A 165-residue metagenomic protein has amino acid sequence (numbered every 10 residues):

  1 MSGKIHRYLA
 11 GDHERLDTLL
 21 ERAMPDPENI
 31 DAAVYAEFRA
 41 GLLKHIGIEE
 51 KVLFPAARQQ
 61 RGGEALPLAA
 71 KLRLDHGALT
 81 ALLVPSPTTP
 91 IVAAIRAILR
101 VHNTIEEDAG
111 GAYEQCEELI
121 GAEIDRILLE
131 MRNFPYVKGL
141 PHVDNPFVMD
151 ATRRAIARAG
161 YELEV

Functional and structural regions predicted by a protein language model:
M1-V165: Small-residue-biased structural context
